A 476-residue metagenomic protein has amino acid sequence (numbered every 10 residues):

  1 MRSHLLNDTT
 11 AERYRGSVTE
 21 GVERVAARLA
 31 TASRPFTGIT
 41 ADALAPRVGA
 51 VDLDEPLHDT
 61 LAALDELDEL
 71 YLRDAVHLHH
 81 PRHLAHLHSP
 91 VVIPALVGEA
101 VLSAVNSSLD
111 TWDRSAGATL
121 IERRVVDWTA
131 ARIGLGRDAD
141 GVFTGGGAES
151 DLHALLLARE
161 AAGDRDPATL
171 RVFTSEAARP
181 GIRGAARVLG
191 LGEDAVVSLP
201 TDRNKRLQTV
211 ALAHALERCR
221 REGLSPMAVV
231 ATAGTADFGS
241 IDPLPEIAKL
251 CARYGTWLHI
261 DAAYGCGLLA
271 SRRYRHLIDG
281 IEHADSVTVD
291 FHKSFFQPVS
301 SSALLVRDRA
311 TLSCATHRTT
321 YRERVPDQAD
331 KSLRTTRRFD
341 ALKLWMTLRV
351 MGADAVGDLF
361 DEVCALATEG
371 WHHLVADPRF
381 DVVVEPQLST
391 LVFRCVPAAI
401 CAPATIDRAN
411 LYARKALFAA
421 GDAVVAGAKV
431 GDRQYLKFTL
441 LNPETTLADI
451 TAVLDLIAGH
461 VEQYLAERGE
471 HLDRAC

Functional and structural regions predicted by a protein language model:
M1-R137, F418-A419, A423, Q434-L441 (+3 more regions): N-terminal entrance/gating region of PLP-dependent enzymes' catalytic architecture
T129-H153, V197-P200: Short loop-beta-helix segment that forms the pyridoxal 5′-phosphate
R137-D138, V384-S389, K429-Y435: Short Gly/Ser/Thr- and Asp/Glu-enriched loop/turn motifs at secondary-structure junctions
A139, P378-V382, D422-G427: A short linear hydrophobic-aromatic micro-motif
S150-A310: Conserved PLP-enzyme active-site core in the AAT-like
A177-R179, R203-N204, G234-A236, G265 (+12 more regions): Short, glycine-/Ser/Thr-/acidic-enriched flexible segments
T235, Y254, D279-P378: Active-site C-terminal subdomain of aminotransferase-like
D381-L417: Conserved PLP-binding catalytic core of the aspartate aminotransferase-like
